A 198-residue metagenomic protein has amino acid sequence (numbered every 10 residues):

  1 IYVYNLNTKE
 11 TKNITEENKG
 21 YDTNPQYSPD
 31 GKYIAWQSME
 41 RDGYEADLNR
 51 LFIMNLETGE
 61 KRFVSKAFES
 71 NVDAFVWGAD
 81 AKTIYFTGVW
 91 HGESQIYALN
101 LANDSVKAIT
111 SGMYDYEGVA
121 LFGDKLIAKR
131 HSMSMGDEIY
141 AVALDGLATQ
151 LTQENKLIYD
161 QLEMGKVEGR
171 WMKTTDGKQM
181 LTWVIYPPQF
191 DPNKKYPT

Functional and structural regions predicted by a protein language model:
I1, K107-K194: Non-catalytic accessory segments flanking enzyme active sites
I1-Y2, N13-T23, A35-F52, F63-D73 (+3 more regions): A flexible loop/linker signature enriched in serine peptidases of the S9 family
N5-K9, N55-G59, N100-D104, A143-G146: Short loop/turn segments that connect beta-strands within beta-propeller blades
K12, E16, R62-A74, G78 (+1 more regions): Surface-exposed loop and turn segments in beta-propeller and other repeat-based domains that flank or scaffold
P29-D30, A79-D80, L121-G123: Residue-level detector of Asp-centered blade-edge/turn motifs that repeat once per structural unit in beta-propeller
G31-A35, T83-Y85, L126-I127: Hydrophobic beta-strand positions that form the internal "hydrophobic ladder" of WD40/Gbeta-like beta-propeller blades
